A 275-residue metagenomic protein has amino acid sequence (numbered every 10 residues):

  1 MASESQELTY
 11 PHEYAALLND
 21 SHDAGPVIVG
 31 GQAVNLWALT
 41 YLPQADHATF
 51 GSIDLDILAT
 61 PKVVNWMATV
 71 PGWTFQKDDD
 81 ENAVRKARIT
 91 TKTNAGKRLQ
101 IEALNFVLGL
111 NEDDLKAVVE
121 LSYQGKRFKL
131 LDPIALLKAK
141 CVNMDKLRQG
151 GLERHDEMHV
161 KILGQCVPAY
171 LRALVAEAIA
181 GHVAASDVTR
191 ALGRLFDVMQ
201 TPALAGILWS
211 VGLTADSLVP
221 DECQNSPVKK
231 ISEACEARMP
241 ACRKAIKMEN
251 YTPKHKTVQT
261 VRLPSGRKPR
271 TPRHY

Functional and structural regions predicted by a protein language model:
M1-Y275: Compositionally biased terminal segments of proteins
